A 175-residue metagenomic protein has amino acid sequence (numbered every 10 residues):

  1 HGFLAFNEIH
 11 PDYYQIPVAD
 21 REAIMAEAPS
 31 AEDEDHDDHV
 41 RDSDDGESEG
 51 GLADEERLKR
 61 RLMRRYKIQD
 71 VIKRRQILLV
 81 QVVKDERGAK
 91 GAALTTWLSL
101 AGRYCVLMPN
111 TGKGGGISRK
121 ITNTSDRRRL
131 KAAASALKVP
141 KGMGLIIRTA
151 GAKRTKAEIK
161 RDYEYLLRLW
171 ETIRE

Functional and structural regions predicted by a protein language model:
H1-E175: Single-stranded RNA-binding surfaces
